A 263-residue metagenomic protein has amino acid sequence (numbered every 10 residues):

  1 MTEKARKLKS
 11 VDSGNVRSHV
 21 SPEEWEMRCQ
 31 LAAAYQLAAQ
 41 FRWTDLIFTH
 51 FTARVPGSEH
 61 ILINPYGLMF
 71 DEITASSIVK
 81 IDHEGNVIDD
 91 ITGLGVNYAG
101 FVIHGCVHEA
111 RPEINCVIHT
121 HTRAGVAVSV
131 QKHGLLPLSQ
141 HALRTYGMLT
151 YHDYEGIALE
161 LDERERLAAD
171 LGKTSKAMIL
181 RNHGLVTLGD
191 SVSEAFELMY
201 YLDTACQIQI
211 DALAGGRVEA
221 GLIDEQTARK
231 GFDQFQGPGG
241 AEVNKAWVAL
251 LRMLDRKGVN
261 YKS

Functional and structural regions predicted by a protein language model:
T2-A34, S175-S263: A conserved C-terminal secondary-structure "cap"
V20-W25, D89-Y98, L149-A158: Flexible, glycine/proline-enriched loop segments at strand-loop-helix junctions that form or flank small-ligand binding
R28-I118, G125-L136: An anion-binding catalytic pocket shared by soluble metabolic enzymes
A53, V107, H121, L167 (+2 more regions): Divalent metal-coordination and catalytic microenvironments
H60-I61, N115-I118, G125, M148-T150 (+2 more regions): Structural motif
R123-E163: Class I SAM-dependent methyltransferase SAM-binding "motif I" and its flanking Rossmann-like core
Q140-L143, T174-M178: Short, flexible, solvent-exposed loop/turn segments with mixed acidic/basic and small polar residues
E163-L171: Anionic-ligand binding region
